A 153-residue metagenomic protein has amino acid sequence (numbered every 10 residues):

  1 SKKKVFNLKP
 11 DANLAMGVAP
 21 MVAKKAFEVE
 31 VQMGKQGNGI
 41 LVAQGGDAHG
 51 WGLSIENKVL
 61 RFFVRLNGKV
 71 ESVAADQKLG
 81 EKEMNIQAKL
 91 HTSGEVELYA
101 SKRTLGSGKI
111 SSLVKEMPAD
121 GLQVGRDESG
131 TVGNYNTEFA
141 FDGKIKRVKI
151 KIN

Functional and structural regions predicted by a protein language model:
K4-F63, D142, I152: Extracellular glycan-recognition modules
G17-A19, S72-K78, S112, N136-T137: Beta-strand-rich interaction surfaces with strong enrichment in secreted/lumenal proteins
V64, L98-Y99: Short aromatic-centered micro-motifs
V64-N85: Short, aromatic/His-centered strand-loop micro-motif at the edge of beta-sheets
K82-E97, K151-N153: Localized edge beta-strand/strand-to-loop motifs within extracellular or lumenal beta-rich domains
Y99-R103, S107: Short strand-turn-strand beta-turns centered on an Asx-Gly dipeptide
G108-K144: Flexible glycan-contacting loops in extracellular carbohydrate-active proteins
